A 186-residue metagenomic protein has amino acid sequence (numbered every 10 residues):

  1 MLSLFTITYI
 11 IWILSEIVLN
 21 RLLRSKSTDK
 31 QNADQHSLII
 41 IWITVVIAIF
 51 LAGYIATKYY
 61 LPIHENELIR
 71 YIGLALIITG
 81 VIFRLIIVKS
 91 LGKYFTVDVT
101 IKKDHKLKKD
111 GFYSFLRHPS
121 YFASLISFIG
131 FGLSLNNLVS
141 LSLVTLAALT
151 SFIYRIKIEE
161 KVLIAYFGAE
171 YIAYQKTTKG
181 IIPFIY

Functional and structural regions predicted by a protein language model:
M1-K102, K106-K109, F131-Y186: Membrane-anchoring alpha-helices and their flanking helix-loop junctions
L38-I41, K109-L125: Membrane-interface loop-to-helix entry segments
